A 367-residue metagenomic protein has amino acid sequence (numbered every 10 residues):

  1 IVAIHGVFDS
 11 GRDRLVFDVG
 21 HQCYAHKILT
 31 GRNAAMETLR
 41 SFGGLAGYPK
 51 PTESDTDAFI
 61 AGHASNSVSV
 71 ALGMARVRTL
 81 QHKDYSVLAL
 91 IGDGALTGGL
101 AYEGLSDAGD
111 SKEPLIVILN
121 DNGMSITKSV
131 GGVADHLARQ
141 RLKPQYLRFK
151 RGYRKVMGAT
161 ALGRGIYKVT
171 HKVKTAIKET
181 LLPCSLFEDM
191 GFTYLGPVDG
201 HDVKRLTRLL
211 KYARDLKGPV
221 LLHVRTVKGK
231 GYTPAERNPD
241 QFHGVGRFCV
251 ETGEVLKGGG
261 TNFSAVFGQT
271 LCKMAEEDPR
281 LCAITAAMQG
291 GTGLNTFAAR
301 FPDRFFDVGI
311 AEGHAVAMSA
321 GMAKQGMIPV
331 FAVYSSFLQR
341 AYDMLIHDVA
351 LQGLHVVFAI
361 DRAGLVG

Functional and structural regions predicted by a protein language model:
I1, F8-D9, R14-L15, T226-L338 (+1 more regions): Non-catalytic terminal/interface segments that mediate subunit docking, oligomerization, and allosteric communication
I1-S111, R280-L281, T285-A286, L294-N295: Cofactor-binding active-site loop characterized by glycine-rich and histidine/acidic residues
V2-I4, A25-G31, L96-L105, T127-G132 (+8 more regions): Short acidic, glycine/serine/threonine-rich loops at helix termini
D9-S10, T30-E37, V77-R78, A101-P114 (+4 more regions): A glycine- and small-aliphatic-rich helix-loop capping segment at beta-alpha/alpha-beta transitions that lines
V19-Y24, I91-G98, L119-S125, H201 (+5 more regions): Acidic, glycine-rich active-site loops and adjacent beta-strand->loop/helix elements that engage anionic groups
H26, T30-K50, D55, K150-T180 (+1 more regions): Active-site-proximal gating segment of KS-fold condensing enzymes and close homologs
N33-P49, D110-T127, A138, Q145-R148 (+2 more regions): A glycine-rich helix N-cap at a beta->alpha junction
N122-F267: Long, well-ordered, tryptophan-enriched scaffold segments
